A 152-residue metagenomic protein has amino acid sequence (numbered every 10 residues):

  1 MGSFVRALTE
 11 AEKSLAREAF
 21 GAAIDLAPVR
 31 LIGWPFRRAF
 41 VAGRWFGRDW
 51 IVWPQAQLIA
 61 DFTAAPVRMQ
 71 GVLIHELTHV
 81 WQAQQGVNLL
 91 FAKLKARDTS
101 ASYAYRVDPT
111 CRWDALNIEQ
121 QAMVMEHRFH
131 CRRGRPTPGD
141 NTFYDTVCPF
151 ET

Functional and structural regions predicted by a protein language model:
M1: Acidic/histidine-rich, surface-exposed loop or edge segments in extracytoplasmic proteins
R6-L31, F40-V41, W45-D49, Q84-T152: Metalloprotease/metallohydrolase-associated module, dominated by Zn2+-dependent proteases
A22, V41-A42, V52-I74, R112-A115: Short pre-active-site segment immediately N-terminal to the catalytic Zn-binding motif
I32-W34, P54: Conserved beta-strand termini and adjacent loop/short-helix elements that scaffold enzyme active sites in alpha/beta
F36-R38: Alpha-helical scaffolding within the catalytic cores of extracellular/periplasmic polymer-degrading hydrolases
I59-A64, V80-G86: Short C-terminal domain-edge/linker segments immediately following a structured domain
G71-A83: Active-site recognition of the HExxH zinc-binding catalytic motif
